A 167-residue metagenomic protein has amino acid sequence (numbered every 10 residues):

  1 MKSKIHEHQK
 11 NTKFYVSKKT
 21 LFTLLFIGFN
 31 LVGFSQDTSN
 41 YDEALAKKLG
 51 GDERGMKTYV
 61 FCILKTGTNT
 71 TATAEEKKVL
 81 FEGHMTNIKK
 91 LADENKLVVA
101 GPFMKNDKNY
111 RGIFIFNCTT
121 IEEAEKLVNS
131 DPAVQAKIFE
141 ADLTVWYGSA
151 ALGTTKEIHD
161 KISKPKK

Functional and structural regions predicted by a protein language model:
M1-T38: Bacterial Sec-dependent N-terminal signal peptides
Q36-K167: Conserved, structured core segments of small domains
